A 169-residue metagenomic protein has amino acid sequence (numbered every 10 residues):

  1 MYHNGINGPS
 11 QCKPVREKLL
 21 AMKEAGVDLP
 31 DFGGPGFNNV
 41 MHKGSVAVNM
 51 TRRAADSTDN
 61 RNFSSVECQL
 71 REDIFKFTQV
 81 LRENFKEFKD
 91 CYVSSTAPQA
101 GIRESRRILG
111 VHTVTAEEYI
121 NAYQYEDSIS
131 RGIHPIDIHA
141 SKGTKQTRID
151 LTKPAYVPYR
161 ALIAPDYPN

Functional and structural regions predicted by a protein language model:
M1-N169: Flavin (FAD/FMN)-binding glycine-rich loop and adjacent Rossmann-like elements that form
